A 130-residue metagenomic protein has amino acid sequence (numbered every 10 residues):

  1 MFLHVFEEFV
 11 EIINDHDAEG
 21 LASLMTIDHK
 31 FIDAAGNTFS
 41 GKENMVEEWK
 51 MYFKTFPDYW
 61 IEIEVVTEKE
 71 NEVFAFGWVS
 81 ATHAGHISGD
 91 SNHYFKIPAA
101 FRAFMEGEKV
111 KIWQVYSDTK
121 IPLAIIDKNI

Functional and structural regions predicted by a protein language model:
M1, I12-N14, I32, V46-I130: A beta-strand edge to alpha-helix "cap/lid" segment located at domain peripheries
M1-L3, E7: Extreme N-terminal tail/first-helix region
E7-E11, M25-N37: Short, solvent-exposed secondary-structure junction/capping segments
